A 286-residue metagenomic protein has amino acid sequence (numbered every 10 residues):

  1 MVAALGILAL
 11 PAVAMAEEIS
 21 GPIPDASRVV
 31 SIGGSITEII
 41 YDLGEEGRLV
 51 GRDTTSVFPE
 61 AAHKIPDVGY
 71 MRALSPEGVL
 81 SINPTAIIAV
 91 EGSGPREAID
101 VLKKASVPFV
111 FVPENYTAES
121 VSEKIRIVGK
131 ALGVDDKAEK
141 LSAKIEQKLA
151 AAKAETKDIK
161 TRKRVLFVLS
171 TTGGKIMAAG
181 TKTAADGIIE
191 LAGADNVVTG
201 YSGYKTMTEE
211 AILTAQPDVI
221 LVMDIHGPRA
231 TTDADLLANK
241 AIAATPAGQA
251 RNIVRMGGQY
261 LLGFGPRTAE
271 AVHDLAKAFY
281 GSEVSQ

Functional and structural regions predicted by a protein language model:
V2-P11: Bacterial N-terminal signal peptides
A14-A16: Boundary at the C-terminal end of the N-terminal hydrophobic targeting segment
P22-R28, E97-G173, D195-G200, R251-Q286: Extracytoplasmic substrate-binding proteins
R28-I82, A86-S93, A98: A short, structured surface patch at a secondary-structure boundary
G33, E91-G92, E114, Y201-Y204 (+2 more regions): Short secondary-structure boundary segments
D53, A179-Y204, D224, R255: His/Asp/Glu-enriched short active-site or ligand-binding loop at hydrolase and phosphoryl-transfer sites
P76-N83, T208-Q216: Short helices/loops that flank or line small-molecule/ion binding pockets
S93-K104, V219-L237: A ligand-binding cleft/hinge motif common to bilobed small-molecule-binding domains
